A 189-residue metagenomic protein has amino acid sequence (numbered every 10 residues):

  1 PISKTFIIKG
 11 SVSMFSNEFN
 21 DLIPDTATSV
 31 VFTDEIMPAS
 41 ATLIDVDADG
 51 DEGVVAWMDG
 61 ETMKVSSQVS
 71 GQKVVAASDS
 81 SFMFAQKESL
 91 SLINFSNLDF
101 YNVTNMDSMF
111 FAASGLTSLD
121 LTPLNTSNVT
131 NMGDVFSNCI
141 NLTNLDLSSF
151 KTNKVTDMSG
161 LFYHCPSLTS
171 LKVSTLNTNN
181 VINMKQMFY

Functional and structural regions predicted by a protein language model:
P1-Y189: Negatively charged
